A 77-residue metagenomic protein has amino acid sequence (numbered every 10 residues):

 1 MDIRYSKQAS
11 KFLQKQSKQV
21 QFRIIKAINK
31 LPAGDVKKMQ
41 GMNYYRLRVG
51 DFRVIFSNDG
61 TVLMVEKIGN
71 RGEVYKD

Functional and structural regions predicted by a protein language model:
M1-R23: Arg/Lys-rich, positively charged N-terminal/basic patches that mediate binding to nucleic acids
D2-R4, Q19, V49, S57-D77: Enriched for short, Lys/Arg-rich terminal
A9, I55-S57: GIY-YIG nuclease signature motif recognition
F12, R46, R53: Short aromatic/hydrophobic contact patches that present stacked aromatics for nucleic-acid/ligand binding
F22-R48, D77: A short, surface-exposed loop/turn module that caps and links secondary-structure elements
